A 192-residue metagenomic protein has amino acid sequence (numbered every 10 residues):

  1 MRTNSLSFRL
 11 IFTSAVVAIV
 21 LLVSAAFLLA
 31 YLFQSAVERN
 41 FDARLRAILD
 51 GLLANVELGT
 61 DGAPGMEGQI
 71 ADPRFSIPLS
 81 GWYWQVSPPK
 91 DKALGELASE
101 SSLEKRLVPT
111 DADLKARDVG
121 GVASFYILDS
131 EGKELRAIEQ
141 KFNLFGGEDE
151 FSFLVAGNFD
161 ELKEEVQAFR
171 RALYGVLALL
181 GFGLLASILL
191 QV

Functional and structural regions predicted by a protein language model:
R2-K90, E164-Q167: Juxtamembrane segments flanking the first transmembrane helix of membrane-anchored signal-transduction proteins
T13, G132-K133, F145, F151 (+3 more regions): Short leucine-rich amphipathic alpha-helices used at interfaces
T13-A15, V20-V23, L49-V56, E104-V108 (+3 more regions): A generic short-segment signal for beta-strand/edge and adjacent turn/coil regions
A26-A36, R171-A172, V176, L180-V192: Cytosolic-side ends of inner-membrane transmembrane helices, especially those that anchor bacterial signal-transduction
A54-N55, D61-E131: Extracytoplasmic ligand-binding sensor domains of the Cache superfamily
N55, G59-G62, G147, A172 (+1 more regions): Generic macromolecular interface patches on structured domains
S101-A172: Extracytoplasmic
